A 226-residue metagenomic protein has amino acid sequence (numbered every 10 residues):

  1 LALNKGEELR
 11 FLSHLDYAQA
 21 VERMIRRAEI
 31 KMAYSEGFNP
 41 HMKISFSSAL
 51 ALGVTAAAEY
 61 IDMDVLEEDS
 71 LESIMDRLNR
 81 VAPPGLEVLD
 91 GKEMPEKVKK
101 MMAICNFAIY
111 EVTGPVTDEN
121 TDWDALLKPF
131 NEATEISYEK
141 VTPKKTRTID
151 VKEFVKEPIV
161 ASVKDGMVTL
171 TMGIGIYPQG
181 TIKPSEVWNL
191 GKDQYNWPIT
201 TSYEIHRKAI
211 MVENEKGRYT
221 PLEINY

Functional and structural regions predicted by a protein language model:
L3, M63-D69, V112-D118, M172-I176: Short beta-strand-to-loop capping motifs
E7-Y34: N-terminal ordered "arm"
R10-L15, E68, E72-S73, N120-D124 (+1 more regions): Ordered, soluble secondary-structure elements with a strong preference for glycine-centered loop motifs and nearby
A33-V65: Short, charge-patterned binding micro-sites
A57-E111: Ordered, amphipathic secondary-structure segments that act as subunit-interaction surfaces in large macromolecular
I74-A82, D122-E132, V187-W188: Short amphipathic alpha-helices in soluble, non-transmembrane regions that often serve as interface/regulatory elements
E111-R147: A contiguous pocket-lining binding segment that forms or flanks enzyme active sites
E132-Y226: Core RNA-modification/binding signature centered on pseudouridine synthases
